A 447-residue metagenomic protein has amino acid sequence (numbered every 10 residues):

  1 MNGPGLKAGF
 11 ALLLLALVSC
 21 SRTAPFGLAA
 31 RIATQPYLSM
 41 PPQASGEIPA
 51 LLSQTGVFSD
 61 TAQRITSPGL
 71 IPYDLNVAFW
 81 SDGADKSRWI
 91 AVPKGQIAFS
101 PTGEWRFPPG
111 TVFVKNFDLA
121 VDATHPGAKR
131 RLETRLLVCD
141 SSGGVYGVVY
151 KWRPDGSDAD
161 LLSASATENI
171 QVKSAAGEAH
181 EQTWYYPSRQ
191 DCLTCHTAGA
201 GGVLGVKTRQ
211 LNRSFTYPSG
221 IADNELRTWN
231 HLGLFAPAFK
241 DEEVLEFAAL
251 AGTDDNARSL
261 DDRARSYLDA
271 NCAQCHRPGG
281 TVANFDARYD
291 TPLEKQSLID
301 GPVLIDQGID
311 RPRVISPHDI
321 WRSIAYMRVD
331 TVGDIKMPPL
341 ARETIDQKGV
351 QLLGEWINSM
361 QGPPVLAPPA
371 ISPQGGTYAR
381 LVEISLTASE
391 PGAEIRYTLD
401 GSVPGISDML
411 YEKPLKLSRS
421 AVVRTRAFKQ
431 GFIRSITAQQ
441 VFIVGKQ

Functional and structural regions predicted by a protein language model:
M1-F10: Bacterial N-terminal signal peptides that target proteins for export
L17-S19: C-terminal motif of bacterial Sec signal peptides marking the signal peptidase cleavage site
S21-T34, A123-P363: Sequence context surrounding c-type heme c attachment/ligation sites in exported
A24-P101, F107, V114, D118-V121 (+2 more regions): Conserved small-residue
P101-G103, C195, K413: Short, conserved secondary-structure segments in the cores of folded domains
D118-A120, L137-S141, H276, T387 (+1 more regions): A generic structural motif
Q351-E355, S359-Q447: Short, compositionally stereotyped local motifs that mark structural "simplifiers"
